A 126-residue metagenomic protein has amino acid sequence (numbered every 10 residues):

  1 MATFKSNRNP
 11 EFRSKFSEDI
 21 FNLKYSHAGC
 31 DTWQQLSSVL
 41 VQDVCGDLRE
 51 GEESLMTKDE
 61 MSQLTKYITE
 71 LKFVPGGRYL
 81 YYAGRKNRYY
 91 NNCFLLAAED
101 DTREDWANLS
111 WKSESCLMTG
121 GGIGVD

Functional and structural regions predicted by a protein language model:
M1-D126: Extended catalytic cores of very large enzyme megasubunits
